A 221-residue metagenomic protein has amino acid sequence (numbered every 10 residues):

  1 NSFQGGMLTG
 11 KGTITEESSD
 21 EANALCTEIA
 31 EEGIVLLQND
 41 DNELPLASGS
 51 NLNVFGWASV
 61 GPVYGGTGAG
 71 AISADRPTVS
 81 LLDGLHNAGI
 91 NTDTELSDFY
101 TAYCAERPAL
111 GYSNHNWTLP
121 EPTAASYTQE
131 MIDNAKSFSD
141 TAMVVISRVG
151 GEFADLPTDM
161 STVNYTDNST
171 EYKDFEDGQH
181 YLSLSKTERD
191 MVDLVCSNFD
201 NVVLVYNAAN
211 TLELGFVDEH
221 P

Functional and structural regions predicted by a protein language model:
N1, G5-P221: C-terminal non-catalytic regions of proteins with extracellular/luminal or membrane-system context
